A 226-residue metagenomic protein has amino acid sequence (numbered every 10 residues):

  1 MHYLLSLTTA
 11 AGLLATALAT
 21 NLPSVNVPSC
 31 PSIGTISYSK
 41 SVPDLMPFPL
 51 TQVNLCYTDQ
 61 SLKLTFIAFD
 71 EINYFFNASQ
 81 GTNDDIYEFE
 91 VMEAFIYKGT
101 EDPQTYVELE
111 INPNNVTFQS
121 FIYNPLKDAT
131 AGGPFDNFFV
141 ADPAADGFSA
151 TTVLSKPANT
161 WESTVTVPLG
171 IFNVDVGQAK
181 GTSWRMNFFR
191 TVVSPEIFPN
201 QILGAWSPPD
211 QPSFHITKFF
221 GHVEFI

Functional and structural regions predicted by a protein language model:
M1-A19: Fungal secretory targeting signals
A17-I226: Structural preference for beta-rich elements and adjacent junctions enriched in aromatics
